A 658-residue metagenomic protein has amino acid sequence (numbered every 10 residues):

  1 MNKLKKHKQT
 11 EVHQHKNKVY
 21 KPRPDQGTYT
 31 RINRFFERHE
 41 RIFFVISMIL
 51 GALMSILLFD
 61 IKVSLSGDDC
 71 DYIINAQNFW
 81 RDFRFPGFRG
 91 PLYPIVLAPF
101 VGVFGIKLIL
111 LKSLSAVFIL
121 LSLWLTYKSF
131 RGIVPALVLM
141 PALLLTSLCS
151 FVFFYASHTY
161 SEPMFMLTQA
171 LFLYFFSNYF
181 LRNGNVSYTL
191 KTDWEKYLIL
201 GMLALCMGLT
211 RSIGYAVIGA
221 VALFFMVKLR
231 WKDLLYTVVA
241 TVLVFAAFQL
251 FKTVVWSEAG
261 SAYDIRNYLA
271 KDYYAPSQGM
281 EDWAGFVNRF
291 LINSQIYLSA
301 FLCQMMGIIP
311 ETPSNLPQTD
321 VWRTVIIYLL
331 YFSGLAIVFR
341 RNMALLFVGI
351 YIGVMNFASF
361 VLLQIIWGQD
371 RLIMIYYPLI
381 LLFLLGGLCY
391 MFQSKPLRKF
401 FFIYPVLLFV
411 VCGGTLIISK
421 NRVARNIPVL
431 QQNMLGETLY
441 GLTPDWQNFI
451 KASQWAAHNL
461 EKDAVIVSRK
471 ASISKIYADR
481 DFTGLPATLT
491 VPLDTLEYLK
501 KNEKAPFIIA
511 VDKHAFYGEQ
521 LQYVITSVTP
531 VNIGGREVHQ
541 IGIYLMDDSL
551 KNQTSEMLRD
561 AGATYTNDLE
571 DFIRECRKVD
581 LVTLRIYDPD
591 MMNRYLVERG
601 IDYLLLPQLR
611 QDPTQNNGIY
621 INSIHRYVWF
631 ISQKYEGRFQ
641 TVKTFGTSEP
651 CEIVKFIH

Functional and structural regions predicted by a protein language model:
P24-R31, L181-R182, A216-L250: Perimembrane helix-loop-helix junctions
E40-F44, D193-M202, V238-A246, L382 (+1 more regions): Signature aromatic-anchored transmembrane alpha helix within multi-pass, membrane-resident enzymes that catalyze glycan
S55, D233-P313, D320-I327, C412-R422: Membrane-lumen/periplasm interface segments of specific transmembrane helices in polyprenyl phosphate-linked
I61-N75, R84-P99, I106-I109, R211 (+3 more regions): Extracytoplasmic catalytic/substrate-binding loops of multi-pass membrane glycan-assembly enzymes
G67-C70, F88, L111-F118, P141-F176 (+2 more regions): Multi-pass, polyprenyl lipid-linked donor-dependent membrane glycosyltransferases
I73, Y155-A156, E162-A170, M207-R211 (+4 more regions): Hydrophobic/aromatic-rich transmembrane helices and adjacent perimembrane loops
L123-W124, A222, S299-I350, N356: Hydrophobic, aromatic-rich transmembrane alpha-helices and their immediate juxtamembrane boundary segments
L408-A471, F507, Q553-N567, C576 (+3 more regions): Membrane-embedded, lumen/periplasm-facing catalytic core of multi-pass transferases that use lipid-linked donors
